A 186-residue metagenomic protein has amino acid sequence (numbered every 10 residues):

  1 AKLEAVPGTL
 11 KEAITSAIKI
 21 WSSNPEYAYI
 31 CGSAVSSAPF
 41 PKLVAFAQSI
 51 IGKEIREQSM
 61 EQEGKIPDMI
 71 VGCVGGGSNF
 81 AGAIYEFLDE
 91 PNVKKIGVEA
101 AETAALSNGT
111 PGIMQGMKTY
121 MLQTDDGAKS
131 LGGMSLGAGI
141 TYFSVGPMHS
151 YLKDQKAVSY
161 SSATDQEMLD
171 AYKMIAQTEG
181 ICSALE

Functional and structural regions predicted by a protein language model:
A1-G8: A glycine-rich helix N-cap at a beta->alpha junction
E4, G32, I66-C73, N92-A100: Beta-strand segments within the central parallel beta-sheet cores of soluble alpha/beta enzyme folds
I14-P39, L43, E63, G97-E179: Active-site/ligand-binding loops adjacent to catalytic centers
P39-E54, A184-E186: A glycine-rich, Thr/Ser-enriched phosphate-binding loop motif common to dinucleotide/cofactor-binding enzymes
I55, I70-V71, G77, K95 (+3 more regions): Buried hydrophobic positions in well-ordered alpha/beta secondary-structure cores of metabolic enzymes
E57-K65: Phosphate/pyrophosphate-binding loops at sites that engage ATP/ADP/AMP, CoA/4′-phosphopantetheine, polyphosphate
C73-I84, A105-S107, E186: Short glycine/serine/threonine-rich phosphate/pyrophosphate-binding segments that cradle anionic phosphate groups
G76-K94, V98: Thiamine diphosphate
